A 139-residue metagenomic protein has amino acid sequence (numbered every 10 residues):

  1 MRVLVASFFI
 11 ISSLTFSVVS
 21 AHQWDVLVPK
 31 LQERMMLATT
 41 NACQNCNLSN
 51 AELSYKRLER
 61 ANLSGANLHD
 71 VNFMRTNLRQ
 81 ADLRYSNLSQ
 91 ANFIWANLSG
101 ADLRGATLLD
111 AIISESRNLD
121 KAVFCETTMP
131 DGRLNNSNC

Functional and structural regions predicted by a protein language model:
M1-V5: Bacterial N-terminal signal peptides that target proteins for export
S7-T15: Bacterial N-terminal signal peptides
T15-A21: Short, low-complexity, intrinsically disordered N-terminal segments
A21-C139: Tandem repeat scaffolds
